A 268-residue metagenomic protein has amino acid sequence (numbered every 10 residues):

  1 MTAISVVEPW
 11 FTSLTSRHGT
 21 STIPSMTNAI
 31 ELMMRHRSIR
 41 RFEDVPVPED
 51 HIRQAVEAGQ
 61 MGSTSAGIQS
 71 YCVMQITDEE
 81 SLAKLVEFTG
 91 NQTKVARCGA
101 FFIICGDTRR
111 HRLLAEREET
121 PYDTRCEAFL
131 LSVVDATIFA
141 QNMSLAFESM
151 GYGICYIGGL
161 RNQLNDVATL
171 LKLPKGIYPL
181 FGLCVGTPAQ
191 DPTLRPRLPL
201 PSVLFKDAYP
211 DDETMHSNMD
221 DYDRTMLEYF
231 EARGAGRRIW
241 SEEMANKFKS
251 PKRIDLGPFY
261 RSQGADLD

Functional and structural regions predicted by a protein language model:
T2-D268: Acidic, surface-exposed loops and disordered segments
